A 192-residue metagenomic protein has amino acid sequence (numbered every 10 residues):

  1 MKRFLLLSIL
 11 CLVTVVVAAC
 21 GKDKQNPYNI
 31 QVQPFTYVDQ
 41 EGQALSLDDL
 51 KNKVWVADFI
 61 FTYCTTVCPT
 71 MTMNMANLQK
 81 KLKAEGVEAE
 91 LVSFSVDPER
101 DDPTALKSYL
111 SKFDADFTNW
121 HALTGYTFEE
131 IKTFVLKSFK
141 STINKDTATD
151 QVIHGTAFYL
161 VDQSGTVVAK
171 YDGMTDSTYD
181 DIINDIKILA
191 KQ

Functional and structural regions predicted by a protein language model:
M1-F4: Positively charged n-region of N-terminal signal peptides that target proteins for export
L6-V13: Sec-dependent N-terminal signal peptides
V15-A19: C-terminal motif of bacterial Sec signal peptides marking the signal peptidase cleavage site
G21-D48, M73-N74: N-terminal "domain-start" segment that seeds a small globular fold
V32-Q33, V54-W55, G155-A157: Short loop/turn microsegments at loop-to-beta-strand junctions
S46-P69, M75: Short active-site neighborhood of thiol/selenol oxidoreductases, capturing the structured segment around
M73-F134: Structural microenvironment flanking redox-active thiols in thiol-disulfide oxidoreductases
D146-Q192: Thiol-/selenol-based redox modules, centered on thioredoxin-like and closely related oxidoreductase domains
